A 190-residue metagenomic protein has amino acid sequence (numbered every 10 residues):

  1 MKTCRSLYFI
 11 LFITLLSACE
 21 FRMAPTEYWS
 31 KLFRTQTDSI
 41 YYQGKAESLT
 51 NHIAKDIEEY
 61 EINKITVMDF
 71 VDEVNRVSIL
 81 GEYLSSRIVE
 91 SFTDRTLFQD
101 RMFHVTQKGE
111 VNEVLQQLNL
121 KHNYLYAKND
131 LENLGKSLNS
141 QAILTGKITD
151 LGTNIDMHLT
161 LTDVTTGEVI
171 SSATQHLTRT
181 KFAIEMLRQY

Functional and structural regions predicted by a protein language model:
M1-Y8: Bacterial N-terminal signal peptides that target proteins for export
Y8-S17: Bacterial N-terminal signal peptides
C19-N63, L125-L138, T149-Y190: C-terminal/domain-edge helix-coil "capping" segments
A54-E58, V89-F98: Sec-exported extracytoplasmic/periplasmic mature domains
N63-V74: Short beta-strand segments enriched in small/hydrophobic residues
E73, V77-G81: N-terminal, charged amphipathic alpha-helical interaction modules
Y83-V89, R101-I143, L151-G152: Short, solvent-exposed, polar/charged sequence segments at loop or secondary-structure edges
G146: Hydrophobic beta-sheet segments that form the core/acyl-binding groove of ACP/CoA-dependent acyl-chain-processing
